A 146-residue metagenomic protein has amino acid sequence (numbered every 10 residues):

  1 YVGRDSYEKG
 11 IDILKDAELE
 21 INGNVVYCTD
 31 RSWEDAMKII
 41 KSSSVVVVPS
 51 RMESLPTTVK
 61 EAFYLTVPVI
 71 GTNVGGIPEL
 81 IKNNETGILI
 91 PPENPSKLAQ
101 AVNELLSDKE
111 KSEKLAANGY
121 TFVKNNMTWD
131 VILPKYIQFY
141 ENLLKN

Functional and structural regions predicted by a protein language model:
R4-L19, S96-K97: A conserved mid-protein helix/loop that constitutes part of the nucleotide-sugar donor-binding site
M37, P56-Y64, P78-E79, E85: Short alpha-helical segment that forms part of, or immediately flanks, the ligand-binding pocket in carbohydrate-active
K38-S43: Short alpha-helical donor nucleotide-sugar binding micro-motif in glycosyltransferases
S44, T66: A short alpha->beta transition loop at the rim of the catalytic pocket in nucleotide-sugar-dependent
R51: Aromatic "clamp/platform" in nucleotide-sugar-dependent glycosyltransferases that forms part of the donor/acceptor
P68-G71: Short hydrophobic beta-strand element within catalytic cores of glycosyltransferases and related nucleotide-activated
N83-N84, I88-P95, E104-K109: Conserved acidic donor-binding segment of nucleotide-sugar-dependent glycosyltransferases
K97, E104, K111-N126, I132-Q138 (+1 more regions): A short, well-ordered alpha-helix in the C-terminal region of glycosyltransferases
